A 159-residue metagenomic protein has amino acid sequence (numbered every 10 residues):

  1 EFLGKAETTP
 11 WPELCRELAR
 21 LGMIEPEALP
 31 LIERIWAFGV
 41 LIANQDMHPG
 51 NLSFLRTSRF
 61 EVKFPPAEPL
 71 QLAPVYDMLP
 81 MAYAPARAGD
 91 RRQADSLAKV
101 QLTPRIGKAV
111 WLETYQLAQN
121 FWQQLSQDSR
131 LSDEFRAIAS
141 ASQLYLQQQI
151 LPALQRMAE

Functional and structural regions predicted by a protein language model:
E1-P49, S53-E159: Anionic ligand-binding catalytic core segments
